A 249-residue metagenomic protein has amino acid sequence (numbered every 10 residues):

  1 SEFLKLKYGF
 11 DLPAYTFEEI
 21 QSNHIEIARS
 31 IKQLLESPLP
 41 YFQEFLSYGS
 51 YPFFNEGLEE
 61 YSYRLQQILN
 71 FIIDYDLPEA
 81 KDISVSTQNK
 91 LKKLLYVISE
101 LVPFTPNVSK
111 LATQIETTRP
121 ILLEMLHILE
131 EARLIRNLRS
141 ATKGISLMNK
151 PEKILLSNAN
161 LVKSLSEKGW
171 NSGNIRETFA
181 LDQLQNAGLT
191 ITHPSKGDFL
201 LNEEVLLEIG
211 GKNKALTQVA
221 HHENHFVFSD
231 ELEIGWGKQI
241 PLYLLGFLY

Functional and structural regions predicted by a protein language model:
S1-Q88: Interdomain motor-coupling "hinge/lid" segment immediately C-terminal to the ATP-binding subdomain of NTP-driven enzymes
L4-K7, R139, S166, G210: Short, flexible helix/strand-to-coil boundary loops that buttress conserved ligand/catalytic motifs in alpha/beta
L34, Q43, I145-S146, T217: Short secondary-structure boundary/capping segments
F53-S195: Accessory nucleic acid-recognition modules appended to NTPase machines
E116, N186-L189, N202-V205, V219-F226: Short glycine/proline-enriched coil/turn segments at helix->beta-strand junctions
L184, F199-A215: Conserved catalytic cores of phosphodiester-cleaving nucleases, focusing on short active-site segments
H193-K196, G210-Y249: Catalytic cores of nucleic-acid endonucleases
